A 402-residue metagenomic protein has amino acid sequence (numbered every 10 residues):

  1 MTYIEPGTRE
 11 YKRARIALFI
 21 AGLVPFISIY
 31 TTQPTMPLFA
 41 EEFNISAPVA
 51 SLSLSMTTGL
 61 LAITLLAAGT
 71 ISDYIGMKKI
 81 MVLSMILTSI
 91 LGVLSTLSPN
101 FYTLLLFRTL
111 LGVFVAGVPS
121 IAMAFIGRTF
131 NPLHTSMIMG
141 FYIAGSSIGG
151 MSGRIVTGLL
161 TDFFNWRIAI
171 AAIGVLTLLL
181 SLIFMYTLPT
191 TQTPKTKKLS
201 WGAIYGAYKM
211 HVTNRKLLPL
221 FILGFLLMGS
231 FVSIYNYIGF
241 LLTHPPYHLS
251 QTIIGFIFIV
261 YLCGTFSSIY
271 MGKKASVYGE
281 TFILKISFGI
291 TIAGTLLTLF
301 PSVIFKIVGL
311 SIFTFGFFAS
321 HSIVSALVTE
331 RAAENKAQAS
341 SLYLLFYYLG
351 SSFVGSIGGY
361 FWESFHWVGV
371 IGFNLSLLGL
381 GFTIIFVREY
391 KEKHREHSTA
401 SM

Functional and structural regions predicted by a protein language model:
T2-T8, P189-L220: Juxtamembrane intracellular "pre-TM" segments in multi-pass secondary transporters
N44, G76, L97-T103, N131 (+1 more regions): Helix-breaking motifs and short loop linkers at transmembrane-helix boundaries and internal kinks in secondary membrane
I63-F101: Conserved MFS/SLC helix-loop-helix module at the cytosolic interface between two early adjacent transmembrane helices
I80-V93, F282-L296, L375: Structural signature of the two symmetry-related core transmembrane helices
L87, L91, Y102-L111, I304-I312: Paired small-residue
T103, P132, F141-L188: Helix-loop-helix hairpin linking two adjacent transmembrane segments in secondary transporters
F107-I148: Cytoplasmic helix-loop-helix junction between adjacent transmembrane helices in 12-TM secondary transporters
T281-V324: C-terminal transmembrane helical hairpin of 12-TM major facilitator-type secondary transporters
